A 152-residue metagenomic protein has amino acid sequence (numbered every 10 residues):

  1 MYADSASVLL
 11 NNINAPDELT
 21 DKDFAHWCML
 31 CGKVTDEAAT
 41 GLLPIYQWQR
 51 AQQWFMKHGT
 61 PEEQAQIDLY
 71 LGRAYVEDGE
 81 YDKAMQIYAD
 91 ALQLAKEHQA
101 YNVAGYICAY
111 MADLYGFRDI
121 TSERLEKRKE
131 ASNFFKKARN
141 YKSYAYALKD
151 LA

Functional and structural regions predicted by a protein language model:
M1-A152: A "functional boundary" signal
